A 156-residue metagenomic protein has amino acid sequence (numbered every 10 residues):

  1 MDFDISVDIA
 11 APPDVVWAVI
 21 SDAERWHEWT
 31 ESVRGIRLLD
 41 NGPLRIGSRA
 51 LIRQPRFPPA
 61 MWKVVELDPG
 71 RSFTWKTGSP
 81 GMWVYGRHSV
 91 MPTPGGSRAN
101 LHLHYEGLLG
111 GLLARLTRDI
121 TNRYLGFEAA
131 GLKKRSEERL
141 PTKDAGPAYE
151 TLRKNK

Functional and structural regions predicted by a protein language model:
M1-N41, E150-K156: Hydrophobic ligand-binding cavity/cleft-lining segments
I5-V7, M61-E66, V84-P92: Hydrophobic/aromatic beta-strand elements that line small-molecule binding cavities or substrate pockets in beta-rich
P12, P43, F57, P69-G70 (+2 more regions): Short strand-connecting beta-turns/loops that link adjacent beta-strands
P43-L51, L67-W75: Short, hydrophobic/aromatic-rich segments at coil-to-beta transitions
K76-F127, L132-K134, K143-A145: Beta-strand/loop substructures that line and gate deep hydrophobic ligand-binding cavities in soluble
P141-L152: Short, flexible loop/turn segments with low-complexity composition
